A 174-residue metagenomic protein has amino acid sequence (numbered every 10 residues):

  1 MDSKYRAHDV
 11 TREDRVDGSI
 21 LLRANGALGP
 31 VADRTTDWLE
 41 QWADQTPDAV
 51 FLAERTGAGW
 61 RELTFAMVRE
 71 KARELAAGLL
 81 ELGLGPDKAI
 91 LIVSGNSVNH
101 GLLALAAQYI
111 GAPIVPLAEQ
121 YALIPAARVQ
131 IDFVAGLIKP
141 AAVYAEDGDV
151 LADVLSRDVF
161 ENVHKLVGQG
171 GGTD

Functional and structural regions predicted by a protein language model:
M1-L63, M67-L82, A104, I110 (+2 more regions): N-lobe entry segment of adenylate-forming
E54, S94, A118, E146-D147: Glycine-rich, histidine-containing beta strand-loop boundary motifs that form or position
G59-L63, A76-I124: Conserved AMP-binding/adenylate-forming
A72, H100, R128-I131: Aromatic/hydrophobic pocket-lining residues that form the small-molecule binding cavity in soluble enzyme cores
S94, E146, N162-D174: Short beta-strand elements of ligand-binding domains
P113-V115, V134-I138, A152-G170: Internal alpha/beta domain cores that form substrate/cofactor-binding pockets in large enzymes and binding proteins
Q120-S156: Conserved ATP-dependent adenylate/AMP-binding module captured primarily in the ANL superfamily
